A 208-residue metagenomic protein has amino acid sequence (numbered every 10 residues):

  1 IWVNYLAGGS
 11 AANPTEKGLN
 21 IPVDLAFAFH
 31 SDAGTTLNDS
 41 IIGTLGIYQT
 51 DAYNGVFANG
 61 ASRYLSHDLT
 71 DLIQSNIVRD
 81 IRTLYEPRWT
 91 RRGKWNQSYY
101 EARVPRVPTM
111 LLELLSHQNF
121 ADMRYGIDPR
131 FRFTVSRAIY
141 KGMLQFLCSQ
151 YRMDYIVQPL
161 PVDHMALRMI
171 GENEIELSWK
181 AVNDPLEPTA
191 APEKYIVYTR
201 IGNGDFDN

Functional and structural regions predicted by a protein language model:
I1-I42: Catalytic-core regions of hydrolytic enzymes
E16-N20, D39-S40, N59-T70, Y125-S136 (+1 more regions): Solvent-exposed, acidic/flexible segments
S31-I41, L45-Y53, L84-M153: Active-site-adjacent mobile loop/cap segments within catalytic or ligand-binding domains
Q49, V182, Y198-G202: Predominantly extracellular/luminal cell-surface or secreted proteins
Y64-W95: Active-site-adjacent substrate-binding region of metalloamidase/peptidase-like peptide-processing proteins
Q145-A191: Pro/Thr/Ser/Gly-rich low-complexity, intrinsically disordered linker/stalk tracts
T189-N208: Recognizes extended acidic, P/S/T-rich segments that occur within or adjacent to Ig-like beta-sandwich modules
